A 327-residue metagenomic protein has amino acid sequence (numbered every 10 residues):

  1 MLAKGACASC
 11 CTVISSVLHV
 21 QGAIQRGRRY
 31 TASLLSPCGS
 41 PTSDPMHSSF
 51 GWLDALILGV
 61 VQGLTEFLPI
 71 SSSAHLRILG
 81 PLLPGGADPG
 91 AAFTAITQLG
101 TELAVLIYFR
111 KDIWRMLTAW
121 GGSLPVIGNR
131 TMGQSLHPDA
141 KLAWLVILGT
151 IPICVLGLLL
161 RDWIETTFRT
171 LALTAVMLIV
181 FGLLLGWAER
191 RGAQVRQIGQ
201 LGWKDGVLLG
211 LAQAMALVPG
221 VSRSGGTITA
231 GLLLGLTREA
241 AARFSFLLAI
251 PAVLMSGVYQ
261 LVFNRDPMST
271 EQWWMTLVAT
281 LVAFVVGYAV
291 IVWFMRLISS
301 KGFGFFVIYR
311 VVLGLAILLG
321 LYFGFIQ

Functional and structural regions predicted by a protein language model:
C7-C11, C38: Cysteine-centered motifs
Q25-Q327: Multi-pass membrane proteins that catalyze or facilitate reactions on polyprenyl-/lipid-phosphate substrates and their
